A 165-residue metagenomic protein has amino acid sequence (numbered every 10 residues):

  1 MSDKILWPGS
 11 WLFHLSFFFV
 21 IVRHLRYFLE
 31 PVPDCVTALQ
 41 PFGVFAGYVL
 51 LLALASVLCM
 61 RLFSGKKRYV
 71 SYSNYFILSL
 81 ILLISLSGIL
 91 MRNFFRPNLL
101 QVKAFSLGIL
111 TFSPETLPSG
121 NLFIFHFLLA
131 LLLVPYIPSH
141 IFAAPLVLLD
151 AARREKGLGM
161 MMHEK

Functional and structural regions predicted by a protein language model:
M1-L107, E115-F125, L133-A143, V147-M160: Long, contiguous internal "core" modules enriched in hydrophobic/ aromatic residues
H163-K165: Terminal, Lys/Arg-rich, intrinsically disordered segments and adjacent short helical elements of membrane-protein
